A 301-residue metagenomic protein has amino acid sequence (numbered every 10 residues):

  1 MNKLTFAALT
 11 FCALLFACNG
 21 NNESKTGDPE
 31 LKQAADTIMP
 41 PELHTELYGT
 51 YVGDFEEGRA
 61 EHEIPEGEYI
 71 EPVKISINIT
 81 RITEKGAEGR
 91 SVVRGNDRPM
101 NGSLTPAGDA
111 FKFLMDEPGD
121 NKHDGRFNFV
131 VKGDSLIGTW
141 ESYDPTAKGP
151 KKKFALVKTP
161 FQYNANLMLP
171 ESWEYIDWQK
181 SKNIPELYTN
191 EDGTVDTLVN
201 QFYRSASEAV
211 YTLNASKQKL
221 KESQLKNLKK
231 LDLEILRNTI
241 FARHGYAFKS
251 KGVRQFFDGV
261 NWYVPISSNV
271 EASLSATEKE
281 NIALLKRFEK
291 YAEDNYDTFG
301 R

Functional and structural regions predicted by a protein language model:
M1-A7: Bacterial N-terminal signal peptides that target proteins for export
L14-A17: C-terminal motif of bacterial Sec signal peptides marking the signal peptidase cleavage site
N21-L43, R94-G108, V130-S135, T139-G193: Edge beta-strand at a domain terminus
K32-K132, W140, T146-G149: Central antiparallel beta-sheet cores of small beta-barrel/beta-sandwich binding domains
F55, R237-I240, H244, E289-A292: Sec/Tat-exported extracytoplasmic proteins
V210-E222, V264-S268: Acidic/histidine-rich, surface-exposed loop or edge segments in extracytoplasmic proteins
Q224-I266: Amphipathic alpha-helical packing elements
F248, Q255-R301: Compact alpha-helical subdomains of small soluble proteins
